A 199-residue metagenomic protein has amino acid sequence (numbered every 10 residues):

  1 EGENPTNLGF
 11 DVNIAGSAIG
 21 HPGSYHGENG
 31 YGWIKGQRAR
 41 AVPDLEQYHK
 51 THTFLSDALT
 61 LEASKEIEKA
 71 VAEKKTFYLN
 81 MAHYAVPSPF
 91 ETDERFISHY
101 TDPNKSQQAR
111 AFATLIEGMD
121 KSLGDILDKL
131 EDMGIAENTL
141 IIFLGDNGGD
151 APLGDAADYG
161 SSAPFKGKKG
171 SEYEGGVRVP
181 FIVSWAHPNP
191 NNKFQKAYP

Functional and structural regions predicted by a protein language model:
E1, I19-P22, Y84-S88, K121-S122 (+3 more regions): Solvent-exposed loop/turn segments at secondary-structure junctions within structured extracellular/periplasmic domains
E1-F77, H83-E94, Q107-A113: Formylglycine-dependent
N4-G9, A70-K75, G134-E137, A157-D158 (+1 more regions): Extracellular/periplasmic catalytic domains that process cell-envelope and extracellular macromolecules
V12-A15, F77-A82, E117, L140-L144 (+2 more regions): Structural recognition of the beta-strand scaffold that forms the well-ordered cores of secreted hydrolase catalytic
H21-V42, G124-M133, D155, G160-P199: Substrate-binding rim/cap in mid-to-C-terminal beta-strand-loop elements of soluble/periplasmic
K75-T76, A82-H83, G118-A157: Metal-dependent active-site segment of extracytoplasmic phospho-/sulfohydrolases and closely related
F96-S122: Extended hydrophobic/aromatic segments used for targeting, binding, or gating
